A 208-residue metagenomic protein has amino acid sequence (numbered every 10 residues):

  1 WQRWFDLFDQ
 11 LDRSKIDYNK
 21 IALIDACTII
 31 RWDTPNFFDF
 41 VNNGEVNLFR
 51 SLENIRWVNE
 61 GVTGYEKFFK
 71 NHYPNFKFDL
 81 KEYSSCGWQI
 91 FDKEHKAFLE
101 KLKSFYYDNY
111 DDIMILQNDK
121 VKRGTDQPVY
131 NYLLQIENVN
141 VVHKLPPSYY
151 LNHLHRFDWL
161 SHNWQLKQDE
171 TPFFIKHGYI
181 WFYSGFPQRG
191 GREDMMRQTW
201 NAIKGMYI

Functional and structural regions predicted by a protein language model:
W1-R3: A short, glycine-/small-residue-rich helix N-cap motif at loop->alpha-helix starts within glycosyltransferase
F5-V62: GT-A fold catalytic core of metal-dependent nucleotide-sugar glycosyltransferases, centered on the diacidic
I30, F76-S85, K93-I208: A glycosyltransferase accessory/donor-loop signature
N36, F91-E94: General structural signal for secondary-structure boundaries
F40-N42, V46-L48, Y65-K67, Y107-N109 (+2 more regions): Generic alpha-helical propensity signal that fires on short helical segments and nearby coil/disordered stretches
N47, G61-G64, A202-I208: Extended low-complexity acidic/polar segments
Y65-L80: Short, flexible, basic/aromatic active-site loop/helix in glycosyltransferases
